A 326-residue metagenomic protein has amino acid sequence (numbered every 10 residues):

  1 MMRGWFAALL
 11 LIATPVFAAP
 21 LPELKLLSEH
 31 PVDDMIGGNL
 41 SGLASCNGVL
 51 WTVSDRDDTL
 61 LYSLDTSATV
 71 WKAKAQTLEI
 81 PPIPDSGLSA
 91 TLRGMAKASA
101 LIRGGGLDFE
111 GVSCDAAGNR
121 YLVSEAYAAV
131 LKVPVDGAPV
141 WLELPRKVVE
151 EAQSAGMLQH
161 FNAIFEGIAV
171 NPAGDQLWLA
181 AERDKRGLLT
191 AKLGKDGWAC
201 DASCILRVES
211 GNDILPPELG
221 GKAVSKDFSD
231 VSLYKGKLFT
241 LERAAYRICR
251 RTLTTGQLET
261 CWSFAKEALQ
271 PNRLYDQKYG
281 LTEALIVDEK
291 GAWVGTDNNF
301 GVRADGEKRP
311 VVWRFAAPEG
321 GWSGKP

Functional and structural regions predicted by a protein language model:
M1-F6: Bacterial N-terminal signal peptides that target proteins for export
A8-L10: Classical Sec-dependent N-terminal signal peptides that target proteins to the secretory pathway
A13-P15: N-terminal signal peptide c-region/cleavage motif recognized by signal peptidases
A19-P326: Sequence/structural signature of beta-propeller domains
